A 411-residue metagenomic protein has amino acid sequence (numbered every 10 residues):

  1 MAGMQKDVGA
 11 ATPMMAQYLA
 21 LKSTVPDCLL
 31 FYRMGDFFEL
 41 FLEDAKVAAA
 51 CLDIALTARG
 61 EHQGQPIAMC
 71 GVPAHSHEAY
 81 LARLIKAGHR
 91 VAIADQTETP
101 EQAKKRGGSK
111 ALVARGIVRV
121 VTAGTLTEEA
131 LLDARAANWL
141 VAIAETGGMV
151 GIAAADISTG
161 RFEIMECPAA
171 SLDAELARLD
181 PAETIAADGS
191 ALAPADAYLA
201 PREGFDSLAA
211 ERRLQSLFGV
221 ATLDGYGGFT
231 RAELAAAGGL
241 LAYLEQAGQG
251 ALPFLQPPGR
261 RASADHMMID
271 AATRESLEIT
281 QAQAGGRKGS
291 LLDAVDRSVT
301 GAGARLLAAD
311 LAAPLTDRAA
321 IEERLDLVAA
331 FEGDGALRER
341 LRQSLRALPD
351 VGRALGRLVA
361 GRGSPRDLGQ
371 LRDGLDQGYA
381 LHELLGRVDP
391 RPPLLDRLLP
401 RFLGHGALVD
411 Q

Functional and structural regions predicted by a protein language model:
M1-G333, Q343, D350-G356, A360: Basic, polar low-complexity surface loops/patches
R178, R338-L345, R366: Cytochrome P450
D334-L337, H405: Residue-level recognition of alpha-helix termini/interfacial anchor residues
L345-Q411: Charged, amphipathic alpha-helical segments characteristic of ABC-type P-loop ATPases involved in chromosome
